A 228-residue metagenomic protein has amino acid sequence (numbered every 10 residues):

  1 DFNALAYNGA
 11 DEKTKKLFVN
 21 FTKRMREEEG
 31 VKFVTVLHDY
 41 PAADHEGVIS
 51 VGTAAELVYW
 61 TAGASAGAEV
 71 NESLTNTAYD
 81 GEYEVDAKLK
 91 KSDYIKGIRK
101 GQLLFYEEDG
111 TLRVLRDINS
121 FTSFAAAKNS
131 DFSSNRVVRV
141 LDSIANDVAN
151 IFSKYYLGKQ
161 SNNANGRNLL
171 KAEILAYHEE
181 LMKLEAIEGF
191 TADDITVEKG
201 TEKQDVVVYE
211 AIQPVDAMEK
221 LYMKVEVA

Functional and structural regions predicted by a protein language model:
D1-N76: Extracellular Cys-Trp
S65-A228: Structured, hydrophobic secondary-structure cores that serve as assembly/anchoring elements
